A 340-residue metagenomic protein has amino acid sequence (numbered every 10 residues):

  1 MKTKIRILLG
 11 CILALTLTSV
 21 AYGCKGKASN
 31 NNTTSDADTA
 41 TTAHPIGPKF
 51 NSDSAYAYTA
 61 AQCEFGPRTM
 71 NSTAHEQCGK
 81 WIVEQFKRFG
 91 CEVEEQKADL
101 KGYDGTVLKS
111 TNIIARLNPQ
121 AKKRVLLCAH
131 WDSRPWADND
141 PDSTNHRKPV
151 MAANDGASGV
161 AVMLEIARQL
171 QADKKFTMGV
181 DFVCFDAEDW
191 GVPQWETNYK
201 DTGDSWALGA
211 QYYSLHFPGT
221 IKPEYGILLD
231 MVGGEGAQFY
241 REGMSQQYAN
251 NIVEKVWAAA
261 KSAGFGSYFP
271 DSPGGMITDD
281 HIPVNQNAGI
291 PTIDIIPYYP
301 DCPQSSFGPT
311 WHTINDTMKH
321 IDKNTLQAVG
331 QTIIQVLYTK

Functional and structural regions predicted by a protein language model:
M1-A43: Bacterial Sec-dependent N-terminal signal peptides
N30-C78, F89, P303-H320: N-terminal capping segment at the start of a domain
T41-K49, E64-T73, L100-Y103, N145-A157 (+5 more regions): Second-shell loop/turn segments in exported
S54-A61, Q77, W81-R88, S158-E165 (+6 more regions): Extracytoplasmic/secreted proteins, especially bacterial periplasmic and envelope-associated proteins
A60-Q120: A non-catalytic alpha/beta surface segment that caps or lines the substrate-entry region of metallo-dependent hydrolase
R68-M70, D99-G102, P119-A121, W131-P135 (+4 more regions): Solvent-exposed loop/turn segments at secondary-structure junctions within structured extracellular/periplasmic domains
K97, V107, Y225, V232-K340: Active-site-adjacent substrate-binding region of metalloamidase/peptidase-like peptide-processing proteins
R147-N251, M276: Acidic/histidine-rich catalytic neighborhood of metal-dependent amide-processing enzymes
